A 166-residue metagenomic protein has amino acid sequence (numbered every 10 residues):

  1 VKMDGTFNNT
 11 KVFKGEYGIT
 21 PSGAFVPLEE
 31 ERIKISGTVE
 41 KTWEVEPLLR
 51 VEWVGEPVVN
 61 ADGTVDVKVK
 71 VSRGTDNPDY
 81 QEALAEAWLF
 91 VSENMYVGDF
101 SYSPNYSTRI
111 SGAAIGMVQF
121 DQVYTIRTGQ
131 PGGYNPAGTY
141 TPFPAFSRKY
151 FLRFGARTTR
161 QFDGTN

Functional and structural regions predicted by a protein language model:
K2-K11: Short, surface-exposed beta-strand/beta-hairpin micro-motifs centered on an aromatic residue
F13, G23-F25, A156-R160: Surface-exposed loop/turn motifs at beta-strand-loop junctions within extracellular Ig-like and Fibronectin type III
G18, I126-T165: Beta-strand-rich modules
G23-L48: Structured interaction patches on ligand/partner-binding surfaces of diverse proteins
L48-E56: Proline-enriched interdomain boundary motifs that mark the N-terminal boundary and often initiate the first structured
G63-V67: Structural beta-strand segments of beta-rich domains
K70-Y80: Short amphipathic, basic-aromatic surface patches that mediate peripheral association with negatively charged
S72, L84-N105, R153-T159: Predominantly extracellular/luminal cell-surface or secreted proteins
